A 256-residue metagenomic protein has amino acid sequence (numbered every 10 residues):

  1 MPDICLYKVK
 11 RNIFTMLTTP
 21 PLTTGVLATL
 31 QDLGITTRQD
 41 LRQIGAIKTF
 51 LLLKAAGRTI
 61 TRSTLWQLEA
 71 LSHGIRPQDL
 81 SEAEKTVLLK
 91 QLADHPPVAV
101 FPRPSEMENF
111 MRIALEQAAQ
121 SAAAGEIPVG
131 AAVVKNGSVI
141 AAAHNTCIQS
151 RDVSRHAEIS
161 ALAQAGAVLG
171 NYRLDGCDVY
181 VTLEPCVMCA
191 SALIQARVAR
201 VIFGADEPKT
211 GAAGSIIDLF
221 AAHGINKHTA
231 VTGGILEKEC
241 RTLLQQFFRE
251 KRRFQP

Functional and structural regions predicted by a protein language model:
R11, K48, I60, Q67-S121 (+1 more regions): Zinc-dependent deaminase
L17-L33, K48-T49, K54-R62: Helix-hairpin-helix
V129-K135: Short beta-strand scaffold segments in enzyme catalytic cores
A141-A143: A structural microfeature
T146-S160: A short, polar/charged loop-to-alpha-helix boundary motif
N171-L183: Immediate flanking context of iron-sulfur cluster ligation sites
